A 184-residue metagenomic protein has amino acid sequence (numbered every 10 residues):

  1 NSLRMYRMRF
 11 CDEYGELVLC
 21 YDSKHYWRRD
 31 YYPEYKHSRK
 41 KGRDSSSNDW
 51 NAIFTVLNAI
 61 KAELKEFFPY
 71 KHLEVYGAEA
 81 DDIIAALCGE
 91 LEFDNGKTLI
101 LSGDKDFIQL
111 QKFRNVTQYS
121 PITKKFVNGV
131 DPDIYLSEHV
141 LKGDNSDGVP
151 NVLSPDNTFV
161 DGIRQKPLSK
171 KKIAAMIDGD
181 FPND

Functional and structural regions predicted by a protein language model:
N1-K36: Non-catalytic, usually N-terminal nucleic-acid engagement modules in DNA/RNA processing proteins
E13-Y14, K41-D184: Extended two-metal-dependent nuclease catalytic cores across DNA- and RNA-processing enzymes
